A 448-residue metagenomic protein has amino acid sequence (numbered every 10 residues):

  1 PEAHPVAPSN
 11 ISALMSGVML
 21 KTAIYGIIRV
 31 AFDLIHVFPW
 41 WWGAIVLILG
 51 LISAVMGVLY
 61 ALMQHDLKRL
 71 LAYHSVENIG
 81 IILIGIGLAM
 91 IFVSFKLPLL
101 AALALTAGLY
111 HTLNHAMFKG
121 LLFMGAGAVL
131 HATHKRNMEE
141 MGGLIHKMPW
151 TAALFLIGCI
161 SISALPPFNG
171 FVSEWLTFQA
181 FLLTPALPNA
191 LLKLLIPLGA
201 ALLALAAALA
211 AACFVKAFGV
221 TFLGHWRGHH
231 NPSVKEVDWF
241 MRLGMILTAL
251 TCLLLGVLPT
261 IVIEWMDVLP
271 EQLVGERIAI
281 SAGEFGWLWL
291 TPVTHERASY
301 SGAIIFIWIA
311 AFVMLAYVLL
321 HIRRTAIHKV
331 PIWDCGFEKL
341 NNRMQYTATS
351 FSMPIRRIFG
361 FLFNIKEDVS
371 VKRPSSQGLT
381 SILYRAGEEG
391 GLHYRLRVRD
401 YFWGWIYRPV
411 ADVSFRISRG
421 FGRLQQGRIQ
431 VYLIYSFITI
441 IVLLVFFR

Functional and structural regions predicted by a protein language model:
P1-V237, T251: Hydrophobic transmembrane alpha-helices and their helix-loop junctions in integral membrane proteins
S16, V262-I309, Y317-R448: Aromatic-capped, Gly/Pro-kinked transmembrane alpha-helices
L20, G50-S53, G158, M241-L254 (+3 more regions): Hydrophobic membrane-spanning alpha-helices of multi-pass integral membrane proteins
G26, L156, A210, A249-L255 (+2 more regions): Hydrophobic alpha-helical transmembrane segments of multi-pass integral membrane proteins
L88-S94, P167-L183, V257-G286: Membrane-helix interface motif
K119, A208-V215, L253-G256, I309-T325 (+1 more regions): Hydrophobic alpha-helical membrane-embedded segments
F155-P167, G244-D267, F361-L362: Hydrophobic alpha-helical membrane-insertion segments
L195-A208, S233-C252, E264-W265, L269 (+2 more regions): Polynucleotide-recognition surfaces of large bacterial nucleic-acid defense/processing enzymes
